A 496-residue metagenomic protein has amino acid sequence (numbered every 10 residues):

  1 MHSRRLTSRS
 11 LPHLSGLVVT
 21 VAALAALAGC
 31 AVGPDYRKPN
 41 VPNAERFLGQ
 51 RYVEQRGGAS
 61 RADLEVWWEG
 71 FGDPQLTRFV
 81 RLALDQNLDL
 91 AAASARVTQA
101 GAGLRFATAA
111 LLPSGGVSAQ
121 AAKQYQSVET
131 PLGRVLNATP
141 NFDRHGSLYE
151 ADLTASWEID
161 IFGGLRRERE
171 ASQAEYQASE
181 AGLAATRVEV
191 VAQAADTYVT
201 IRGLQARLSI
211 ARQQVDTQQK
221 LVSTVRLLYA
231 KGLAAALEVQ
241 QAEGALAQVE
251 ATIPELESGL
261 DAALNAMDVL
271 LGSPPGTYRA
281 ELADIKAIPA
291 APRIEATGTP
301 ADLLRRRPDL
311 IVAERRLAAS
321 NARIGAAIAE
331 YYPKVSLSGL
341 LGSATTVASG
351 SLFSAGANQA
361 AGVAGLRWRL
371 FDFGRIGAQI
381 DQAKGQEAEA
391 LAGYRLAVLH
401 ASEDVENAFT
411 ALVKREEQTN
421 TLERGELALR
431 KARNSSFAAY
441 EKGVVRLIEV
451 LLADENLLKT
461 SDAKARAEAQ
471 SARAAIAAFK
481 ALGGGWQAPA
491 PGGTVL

Functional and structural regions predicted by a protein language model:
H2-S3, L14-A23, L27-D85, L132-L136 (+7 more regions): Terminal intrinsically disordered/low-complexity segments used for targeting and assembly
R4-R5, R9: Basic polycationic patches enriched in arginine
V32-P39, R46, V66, G72-P74 (+7 more regions): Small/polar-residue-enriched beta-strand and adjacent coil segments characteristic of outer-membrane beta-barrel
A92-A107, T186, V190-Q213, T217-V222 (+7 more regions): Amphipathic alpha-helical coiled-coil segments
A235, P274, V445-R446, G485: Short coil/turn motifs that cap or connect alpha-helices
